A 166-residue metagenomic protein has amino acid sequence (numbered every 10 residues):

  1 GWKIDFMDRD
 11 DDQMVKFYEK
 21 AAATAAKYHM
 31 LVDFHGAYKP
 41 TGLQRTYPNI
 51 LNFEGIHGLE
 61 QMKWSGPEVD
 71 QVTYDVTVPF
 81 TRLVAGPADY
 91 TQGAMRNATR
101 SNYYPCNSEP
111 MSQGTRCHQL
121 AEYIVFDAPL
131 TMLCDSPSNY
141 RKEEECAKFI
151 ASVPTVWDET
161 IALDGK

Functional and structural regions predicted by a protein language model:
G1-M111: Aromatic- and carboxylate-enriched substrate-binding clefts and catalytic-loop regions of carbohydrate-active enzymes
F17, D33, A121, C146-F149: General structural feature for long, well-ordered alpha-helical segments within catalytic domains of soluble enzymes
Y28, Y123, A128-M132, I150-V156: Change "in soluble alpha/beta enzymes" to "in soluble alpha/beta proteins
H57, R96, S101, F126 (+2 more regions): A generic structural micro-environment signature that highlights single residues at secondary-structure boundaries
P87, Q119, E143-A147: Alpha-helix initiation and N-capping motif
E109, H118-P137: Catalytic domains of carbohydrate-active enzymes that cleave complex glycans
G114-T115: Penicillin-binding protein/beta-lactamase superfamily catalytic region
D135-K166: Glycan-recognition and catalytic regions of carbohydrate-active enzymes
